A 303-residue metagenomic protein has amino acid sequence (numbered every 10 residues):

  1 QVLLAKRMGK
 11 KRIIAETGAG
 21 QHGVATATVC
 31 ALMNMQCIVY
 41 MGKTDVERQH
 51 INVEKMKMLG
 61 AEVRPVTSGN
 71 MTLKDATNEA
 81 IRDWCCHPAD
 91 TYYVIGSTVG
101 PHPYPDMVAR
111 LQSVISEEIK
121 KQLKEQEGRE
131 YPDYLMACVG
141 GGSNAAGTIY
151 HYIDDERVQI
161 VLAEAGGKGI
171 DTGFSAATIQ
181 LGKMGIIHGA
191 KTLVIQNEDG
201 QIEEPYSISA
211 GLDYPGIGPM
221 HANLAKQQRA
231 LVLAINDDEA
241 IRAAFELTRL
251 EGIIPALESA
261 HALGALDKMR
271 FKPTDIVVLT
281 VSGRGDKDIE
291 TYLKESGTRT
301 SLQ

Functional and structural regions predicted by a protein language model:
Q1-A5, T26-V29, A80, T148-Y152 (+2 more regions): Buried hydrophobic packing segments
V2-L4, I14-T17, H22-A80, D171-G182 (+1 more regions): Active-site-proximal loop->helix
V2-V29, M33-G42, E130-N144, I160-A163 (+1 more regions): A short, small-residue-rich loop immediately preceding and capping a beta-strand
Q21-V24, V46-R48, L73, P101-Y104 (+4 more regions): Flexible loop/turn segments at secondary-structure boundaries
T77-M107, R129, D154-R157, L162-I253 (+1 more regions): Active-site/ligand-binding loops adjacent to catalytic centers
P103-E118, A256-H261: A glycine-rich, Thr/Ser-enriched phosphate-binding loop motif common to dinucleotide/cofactor-binding enzymes
K121-E130: Phosphate/pyrophosphate-binding loops at sites that engage ATP/ADP/AMP, CoA/4′-phosphopantetheine, polyphosphate
V139-S143, G147, D237-T300: Claisen-condensing/thiolase-fold acyl-transfer catalytic domains that form or cleave C-C bonds in fatty acid
